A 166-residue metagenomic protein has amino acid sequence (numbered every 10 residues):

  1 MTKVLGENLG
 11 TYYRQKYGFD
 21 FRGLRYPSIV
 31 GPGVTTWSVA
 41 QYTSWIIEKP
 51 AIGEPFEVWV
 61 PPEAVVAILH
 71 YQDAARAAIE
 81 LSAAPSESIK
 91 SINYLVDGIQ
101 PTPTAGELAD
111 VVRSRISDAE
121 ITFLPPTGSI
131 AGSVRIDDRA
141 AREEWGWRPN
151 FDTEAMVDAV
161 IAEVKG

Functional and structural regions predicted by a protein language model:
T2: Active-site helix of classical SDR
E7-G33: Conserved beta-loop-beta element that borders a ligand/cofactor-binding pocket
I29-G33, V58-I68, K90-P103, P126-A131: Glycine-rich Rossmann NAD(P)(H)-binding loop
V39, Y71, P101, A105 (+1 more regions): Amphipathic alpha-helical segment in the mid-to-C-terminal domain of diverse UDP/GDP-sugar glycosyltransferases
S44-E57, V66-N93: Alpha-helical substrate-binding/gating segment
Y71, T127-R148: Conserved C-terminal active-site "lid" loop/helix of NAD(P)H-dependent oxidoreductases that clamps the redox cofactor
A77-T127: Mid/C-terminal beta-alpha module of Rossmann-like enzyme folds, strongest in SDR-family dehydrogenases/epimerases
D138-A140, F151-G166: Amphipathic terminal alpha-helices
